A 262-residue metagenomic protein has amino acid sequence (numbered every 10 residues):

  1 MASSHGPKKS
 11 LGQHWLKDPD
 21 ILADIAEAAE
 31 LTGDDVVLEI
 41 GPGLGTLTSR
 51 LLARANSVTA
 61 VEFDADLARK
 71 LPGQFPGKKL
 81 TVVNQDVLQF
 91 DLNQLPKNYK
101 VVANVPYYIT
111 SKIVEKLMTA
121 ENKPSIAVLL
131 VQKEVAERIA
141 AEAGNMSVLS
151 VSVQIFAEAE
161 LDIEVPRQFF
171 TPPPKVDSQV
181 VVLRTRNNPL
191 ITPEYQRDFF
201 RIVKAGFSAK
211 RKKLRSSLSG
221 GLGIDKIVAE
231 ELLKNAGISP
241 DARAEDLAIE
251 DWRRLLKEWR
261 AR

Functional and structural regions predicted by a protein language model:
M1-A205, I227, K234, E245 (+2 more regions): Catalytic cores of RNA-modifying enzymes
L222-D225: Short amphipathic alpha-helix segments
E231-P240: Short helix/strand-capping connector loops at secondary-structure junctions
